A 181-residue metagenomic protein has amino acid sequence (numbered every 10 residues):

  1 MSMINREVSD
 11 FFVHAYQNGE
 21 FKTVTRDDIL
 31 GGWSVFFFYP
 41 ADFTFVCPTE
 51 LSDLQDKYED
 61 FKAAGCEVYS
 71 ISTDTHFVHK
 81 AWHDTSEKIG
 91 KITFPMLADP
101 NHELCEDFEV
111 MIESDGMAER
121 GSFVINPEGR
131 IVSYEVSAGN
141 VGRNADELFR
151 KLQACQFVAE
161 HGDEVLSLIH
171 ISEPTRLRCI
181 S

Functional and structural regions predicted by a protein language model:
M1-S172, R176: Chalcogenol-based redox active-site neighborhoods
